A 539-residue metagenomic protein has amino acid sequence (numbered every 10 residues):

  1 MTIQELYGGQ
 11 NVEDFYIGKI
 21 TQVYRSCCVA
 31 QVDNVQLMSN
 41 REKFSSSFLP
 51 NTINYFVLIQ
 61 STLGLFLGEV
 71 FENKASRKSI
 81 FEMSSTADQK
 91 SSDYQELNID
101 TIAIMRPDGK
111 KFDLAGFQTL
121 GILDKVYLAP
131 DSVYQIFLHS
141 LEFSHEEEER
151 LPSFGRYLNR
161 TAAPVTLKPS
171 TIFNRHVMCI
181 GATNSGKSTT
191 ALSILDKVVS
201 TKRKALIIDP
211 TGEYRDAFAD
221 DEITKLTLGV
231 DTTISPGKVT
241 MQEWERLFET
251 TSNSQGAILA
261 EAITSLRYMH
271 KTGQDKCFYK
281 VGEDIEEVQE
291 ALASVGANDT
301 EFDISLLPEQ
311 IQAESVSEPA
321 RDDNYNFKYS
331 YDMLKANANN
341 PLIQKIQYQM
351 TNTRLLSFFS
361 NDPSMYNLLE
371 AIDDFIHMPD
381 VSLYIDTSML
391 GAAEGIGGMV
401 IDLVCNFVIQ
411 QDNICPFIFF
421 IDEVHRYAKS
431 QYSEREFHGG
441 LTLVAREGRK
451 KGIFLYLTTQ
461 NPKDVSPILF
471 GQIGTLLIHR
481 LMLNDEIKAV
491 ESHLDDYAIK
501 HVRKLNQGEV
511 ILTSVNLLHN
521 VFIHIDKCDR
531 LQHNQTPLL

Functional and structural regions predicted by a protein language model:
M1-I180, I194, G439: Basic- and hydrophobic-enriched, low-structure N-terminal and domain-boundary segments that flank ATP-binding catalytic
N11, F56-V57, K500-L539: Phosphate-binding and hydrolysis-coupling loops of NTP-dependent motor/remodeling domains
E149-V230, P467, L512, N534: Glycine-rich phosphate-binding loop of nucleotide-binding enzymes
V198-S200, V404-N413, G440-Y456, D496: Substrate-engagement module of ASCE P-loop NTPases
K202-L206, P379-S382, I414-I418, K451-Y456: Loop/turn-to-beta-strand initiation segments
G212, D216, E222, P236-L443 (+1 more regions): P-loop NTPase motor domains
F248-T251, L443-V521: Conserved ATP-driven motor cores of ASCE-family P-loop NTPases powering translocation/secretion/packaging/pilus
